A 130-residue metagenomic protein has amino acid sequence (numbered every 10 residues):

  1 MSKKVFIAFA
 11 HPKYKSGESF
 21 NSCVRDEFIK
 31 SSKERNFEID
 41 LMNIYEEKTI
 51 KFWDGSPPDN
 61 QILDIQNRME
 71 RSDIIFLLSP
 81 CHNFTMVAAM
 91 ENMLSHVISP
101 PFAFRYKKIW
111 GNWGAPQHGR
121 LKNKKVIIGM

Functional and structural regions predicted by a protein language model:
S2-R35: N-terminal beta1-alpha1 ligand-phosphate binding loop
A8-A10, M42, G129: Short hydrophobic segments within beta-strands
P12-K13, E46-E47, H82-N83: Short, solvent-exposed loop/turn segments at secondary-structure junctions
G17-S19, K51, M86-A88: Short glycine-/acidic-enriched loop or helix-start segments at secondary-structure transitions that form or flank
E18-S22, L41-Y45, P101-G111: A polyanion-binding, active-site-adjacent surface
D40-N60: N-terminal beta-loop-helix "entrance" segment that forms/cooperates in small-molecule cofactor or anionic ligand
P57-M130: Helix-loop-strand module that forms the ligand-binding subsite of alpha/beta enzymes
